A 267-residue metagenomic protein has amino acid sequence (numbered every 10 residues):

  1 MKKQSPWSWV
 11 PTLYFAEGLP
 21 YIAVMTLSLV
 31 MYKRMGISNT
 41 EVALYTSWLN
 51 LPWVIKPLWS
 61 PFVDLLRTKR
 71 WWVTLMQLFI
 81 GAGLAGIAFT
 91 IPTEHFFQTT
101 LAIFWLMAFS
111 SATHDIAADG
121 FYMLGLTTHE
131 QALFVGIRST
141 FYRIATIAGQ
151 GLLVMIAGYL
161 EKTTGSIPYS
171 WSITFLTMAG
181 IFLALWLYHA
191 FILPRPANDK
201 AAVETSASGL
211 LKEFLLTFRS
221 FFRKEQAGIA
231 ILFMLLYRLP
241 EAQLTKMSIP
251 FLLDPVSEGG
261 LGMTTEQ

Functional and structural regions predicted by a protein language model:
M1-Q4, F89-T99, T113-H114, G125-Q243 (+2 more regions): Intracellular loop-helix junctions on the cytosolic face of multi-pass helical membrane proteins
M1-W53, G228-E258: Helix-loop boundary and gating motifs at the non-cytosolic
F15, T46-L51, L78, W105 (+3 more regions): Transmembrane alpha-helical cores of Major Facilitator Superfamily
S28, A112-T127, S248: Intracellular juxtamembrane helix-capping segments at the cytosolic ends of symmetry-related transmembrane helices
M31-M35, L65-L66, F121-L126, Y159 (+1 more regions): Helix-to-coil boundary motifs at intracellular loop junctions of multi-pass secondary transporters
V54-T68: Helix-to-loop junctions at the C-terminal end of transmembrane segments in multipass secondary transporters
V73-F96: C-terminal ends and interior cores of transmembrane alpha-helices in multi-pass membrane transporters/permeases
Q77, G81-L84, I103-F104, A179-W186: A generic transmembrane-helix signature of 12-TM secondary carrier transporters
